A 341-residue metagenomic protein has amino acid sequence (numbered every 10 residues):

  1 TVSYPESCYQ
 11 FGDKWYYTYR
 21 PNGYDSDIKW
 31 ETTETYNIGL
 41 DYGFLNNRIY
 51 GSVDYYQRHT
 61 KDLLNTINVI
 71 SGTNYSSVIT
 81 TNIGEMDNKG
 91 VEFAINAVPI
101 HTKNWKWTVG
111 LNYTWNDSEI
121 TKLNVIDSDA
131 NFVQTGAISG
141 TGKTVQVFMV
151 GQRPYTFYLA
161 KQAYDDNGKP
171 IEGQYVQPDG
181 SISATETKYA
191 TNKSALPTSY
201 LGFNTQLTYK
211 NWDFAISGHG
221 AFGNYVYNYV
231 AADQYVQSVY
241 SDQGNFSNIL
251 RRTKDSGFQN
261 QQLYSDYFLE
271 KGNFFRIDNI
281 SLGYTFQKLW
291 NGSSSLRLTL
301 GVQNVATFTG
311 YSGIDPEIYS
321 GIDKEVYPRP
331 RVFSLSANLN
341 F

Functional and structural regions predicted by a protein language model:
T1-G23, A137-S194, S241-F268: Flexible glycine-rich, low-complexity coil/linker segments exposed to the extracellular/periplasmic environment
T1-V145, K210, L269-F341: Extracellular/periplasmic, surface-exposed regions of secreted and cell-surface proteins
G39-D41, K161, G173, N204: Short, surface-exposed charged micro-motifs
T60-K61, D179-S181, K193, G223-Y225 (+1 more regions): A short local loop/turn or secondary-structure capping micro-motif enriched for an aromatic residue
V78-D87, D129-P154, T191-Q206, Q234-S238 (+2 more regions): C-terminal extracellular loops and terminal segments of Gram-negative outer membrane beta-barrel proteins
E119-T121, K169, G173, T185 (+1 more regions): Short acidic/glycine-rich loop or secondary-structure boundary segments that cap or lie
S194-Y227: Glycine-rich, aromatic-lined ligand/substrate-binding cores of catalytic and carbohydrate-binding domains
H219-Q303: Extracytoplasmic gating/loop element in the C-terminal half of outer-membrane beta-barrel translocons and assembly
